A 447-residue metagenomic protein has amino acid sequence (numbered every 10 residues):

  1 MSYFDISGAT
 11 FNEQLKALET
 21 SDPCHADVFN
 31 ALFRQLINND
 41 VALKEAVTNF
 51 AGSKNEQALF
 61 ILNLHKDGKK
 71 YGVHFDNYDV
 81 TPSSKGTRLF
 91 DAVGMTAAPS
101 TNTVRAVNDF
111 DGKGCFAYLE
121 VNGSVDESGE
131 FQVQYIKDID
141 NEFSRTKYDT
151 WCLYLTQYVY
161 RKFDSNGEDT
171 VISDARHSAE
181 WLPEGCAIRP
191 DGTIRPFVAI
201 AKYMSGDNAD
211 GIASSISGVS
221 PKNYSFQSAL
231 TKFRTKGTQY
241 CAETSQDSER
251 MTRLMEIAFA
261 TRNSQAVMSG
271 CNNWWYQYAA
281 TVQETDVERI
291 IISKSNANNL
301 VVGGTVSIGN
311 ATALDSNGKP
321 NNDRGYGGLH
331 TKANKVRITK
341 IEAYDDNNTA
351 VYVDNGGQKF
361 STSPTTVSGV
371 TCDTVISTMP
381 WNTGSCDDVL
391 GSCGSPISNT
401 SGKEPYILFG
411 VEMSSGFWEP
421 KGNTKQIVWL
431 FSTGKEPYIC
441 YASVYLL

Functional and structural regions predicted by a protein language model:
M1-T48: Extracellular "spike/adhesin" assembly and maturation modules and analogous cytosolic coiled-coil scaffolds
K16, S307-I308, E419-P420: Hydrophobic beta-strand signal
H25-A31, Q35-N39, G394-N399, G410 (+1 more regions): Beta-strand-rich, repetitive solenoid scaffolds
N38, A42-D67, S245: Glycine-rich, low-complexity segments
N55-L155, Y160-K162: GGW-centered surface loops in extracellular recognition modules
I61-N63, K69-V80, V375, S392 (+2 more regions): C-terminal, surface-exposed recognition/capping segments
A97, T101, I136-I139, T146-G192 (+2 more regions): Carbohydrate-recognition beta-sandwich/jelly-roll modules in extracellular/periplasmic carbohydrate-active proteins
N141, R145-D149, H177-A313, G318 (+4 more regions): Short aromatic-cysteine micro-motif
